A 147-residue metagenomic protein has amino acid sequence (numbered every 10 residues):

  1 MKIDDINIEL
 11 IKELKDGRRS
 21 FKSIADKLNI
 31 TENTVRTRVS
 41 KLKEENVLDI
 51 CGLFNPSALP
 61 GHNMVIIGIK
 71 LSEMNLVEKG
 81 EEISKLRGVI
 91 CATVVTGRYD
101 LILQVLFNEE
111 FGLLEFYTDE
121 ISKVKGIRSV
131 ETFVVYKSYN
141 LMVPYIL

Functional and structural regions predicted by a protein language model:
M1-L147: A compositional/biophysical signature of low hydrophobicity enriched in polar/charged and small residues
